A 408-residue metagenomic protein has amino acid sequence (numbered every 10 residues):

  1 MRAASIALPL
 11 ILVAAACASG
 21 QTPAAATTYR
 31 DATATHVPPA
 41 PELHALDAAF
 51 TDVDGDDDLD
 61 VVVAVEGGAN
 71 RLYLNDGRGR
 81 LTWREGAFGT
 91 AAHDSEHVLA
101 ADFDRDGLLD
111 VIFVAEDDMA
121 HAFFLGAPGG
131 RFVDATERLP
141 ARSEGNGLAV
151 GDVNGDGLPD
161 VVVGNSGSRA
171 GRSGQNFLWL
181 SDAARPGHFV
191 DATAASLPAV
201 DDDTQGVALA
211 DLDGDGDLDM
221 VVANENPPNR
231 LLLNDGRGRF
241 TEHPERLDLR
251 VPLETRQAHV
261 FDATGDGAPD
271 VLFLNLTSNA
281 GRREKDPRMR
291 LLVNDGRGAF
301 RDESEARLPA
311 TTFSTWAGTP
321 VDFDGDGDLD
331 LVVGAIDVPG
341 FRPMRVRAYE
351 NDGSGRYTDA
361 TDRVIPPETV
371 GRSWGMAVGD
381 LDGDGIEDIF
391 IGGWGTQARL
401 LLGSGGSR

Functional and structural regions predicted by a protein language model:
C17-L43, L74-H93, L125-S143, W179-D202 (+4 more regions): Blade-edge motifs of beta-propeller repeat domains
H36-E66: Beta-strand-rich domains and repeat architectures in extracellular enzymes and scaffolds, especially beta-propellers
H44, G68, D94-E96, E144-A149 (+8 more regions): Beta-rich catalytic cores
L46-G55, E96-R105, G145-G155, Q205-G214 (+6 more regions): Beta-propeller blade termini
D56, D60, D106, D110 (+9 more regions): Acidic carboxylate motifs that coordinate Ca2+ or other divalent cations, activating on Asp/Glu
L59-V65, V111-A115, V161-S166, M220-N224 (+3 more regions): Hydrophobic beta-strand segments that make up the repeating blades of beta-propeller and related beta-repeat
G68, D117-M119, G167-A170, P227 (+3 more regions): Short glycine/acidic-enriched loop and turn motifs that connect beta-strands
G375-R408: Blade-level signature of beta-propeller repeat domains, shared across WD40, Kelch, NHL, RCC1 and BNR/Asp-box propellers
